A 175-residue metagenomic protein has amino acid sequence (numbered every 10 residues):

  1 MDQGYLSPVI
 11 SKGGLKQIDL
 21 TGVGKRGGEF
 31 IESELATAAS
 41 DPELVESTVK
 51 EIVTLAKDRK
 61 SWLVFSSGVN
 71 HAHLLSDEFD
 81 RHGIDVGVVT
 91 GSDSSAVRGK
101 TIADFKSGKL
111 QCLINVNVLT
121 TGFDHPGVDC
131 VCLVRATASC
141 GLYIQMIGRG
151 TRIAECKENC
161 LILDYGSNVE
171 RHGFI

Functional and structural regions predicted by a protein language model:
M1-S66: Conserved interdomain linker/interface between the two RecA-like ATPase lobes of SF2 helicase motors
G4, L113-C132, I147-E155: SF2 helicase motor core recognition
G4, L15, T90-S92, R135 (+1 more regions): Residues at the C-termini of beta-strands that transition into short coil/loop
L6-V9, H82-D85, P126-C130, C156-L161: Short glycine-/polar-rich loops that comprise or flank the Walker A/P-loop and associated switch/sensor motifs
P42-E46, S95, G99, V116 (+3 more regions): Amphipathic alpha-helical transducer elements in NTP-driven molecular machines
L63, H71-T121: Conserved helicase ATPase core of P-loop NTP-dependent helicases/translocases
E78, T101-D104, G127, L142-R149: Alpha-helical scaffold elements adjacent to nucleotide-binding pockets in ATP/GTP-utilizing enzyme cores
A136-Q145, R149-I175: Conserved segment of the helicase C-terminal RecA-like domain
